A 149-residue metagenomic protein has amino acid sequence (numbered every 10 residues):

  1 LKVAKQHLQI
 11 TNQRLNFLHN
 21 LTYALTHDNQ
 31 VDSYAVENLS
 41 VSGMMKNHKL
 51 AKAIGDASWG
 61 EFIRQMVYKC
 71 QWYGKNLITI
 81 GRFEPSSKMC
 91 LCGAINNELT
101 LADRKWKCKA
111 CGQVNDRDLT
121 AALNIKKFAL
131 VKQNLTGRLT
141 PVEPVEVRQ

Functional and structural regions predicted by a protein language model:
L1-Q149: Positively charged, helix-rich recognition surfaces that bind polyanionic ligands
